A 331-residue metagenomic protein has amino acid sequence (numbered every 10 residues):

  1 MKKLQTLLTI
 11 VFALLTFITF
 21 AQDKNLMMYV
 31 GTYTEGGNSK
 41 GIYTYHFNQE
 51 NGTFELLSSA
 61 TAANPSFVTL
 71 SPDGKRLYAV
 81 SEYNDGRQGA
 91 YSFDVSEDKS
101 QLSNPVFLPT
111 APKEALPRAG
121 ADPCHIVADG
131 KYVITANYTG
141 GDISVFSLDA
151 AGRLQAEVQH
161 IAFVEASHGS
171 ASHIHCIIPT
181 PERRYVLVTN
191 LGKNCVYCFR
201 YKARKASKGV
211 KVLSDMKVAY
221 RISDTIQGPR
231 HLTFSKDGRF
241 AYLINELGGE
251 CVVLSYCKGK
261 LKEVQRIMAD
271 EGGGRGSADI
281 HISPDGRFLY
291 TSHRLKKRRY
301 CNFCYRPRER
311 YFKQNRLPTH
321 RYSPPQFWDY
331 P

Functional and structural regions predicted by a protein language model:
M1-N25: Bacterial Sec-dependent N-terminal signal peptides
Q22-N48: An edge-strand/N-cap motif at the start of beta-rich repeat modules
Y33-E35, E82-N84, Y138-G140, L148 (+5 more regions): Short loop/turn segments immediately following the C-termini of beta-strands
G37-N38, A62-P72, A111-G130, A162-R184 (+3 more regions): Beta-rich, blade/repeat-based domains predominating in secreted/periplasmic proteins but also intracellular
Y45-G52, S92-Q101, V145-Q155, F199-K211 (+2 more regions): Short loop/turn segments immediately following beta-strands, especially the blade-tip and inter-blade linker loops
F54-T61, L102-T110, Q155-F163, K208-R221 (+2 more regions): Beta-propeller fold detector
E55-G130: Blade-loop segments of beta-propeller domains
